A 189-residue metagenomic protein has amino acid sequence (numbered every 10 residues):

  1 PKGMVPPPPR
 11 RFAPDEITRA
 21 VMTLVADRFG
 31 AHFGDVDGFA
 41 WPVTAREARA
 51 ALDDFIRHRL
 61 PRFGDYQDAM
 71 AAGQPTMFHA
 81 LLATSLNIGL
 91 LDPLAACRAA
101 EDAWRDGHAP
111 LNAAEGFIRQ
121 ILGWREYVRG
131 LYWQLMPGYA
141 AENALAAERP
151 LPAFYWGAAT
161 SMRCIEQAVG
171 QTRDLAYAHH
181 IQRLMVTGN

Functional and structural regions predicted by a protein language model:
P1-L91: Active-site "lid/cap" and pocket-lining segments within catalytic core domains
L81, L91-N189: Active-site-proximal binding-pocket segments
